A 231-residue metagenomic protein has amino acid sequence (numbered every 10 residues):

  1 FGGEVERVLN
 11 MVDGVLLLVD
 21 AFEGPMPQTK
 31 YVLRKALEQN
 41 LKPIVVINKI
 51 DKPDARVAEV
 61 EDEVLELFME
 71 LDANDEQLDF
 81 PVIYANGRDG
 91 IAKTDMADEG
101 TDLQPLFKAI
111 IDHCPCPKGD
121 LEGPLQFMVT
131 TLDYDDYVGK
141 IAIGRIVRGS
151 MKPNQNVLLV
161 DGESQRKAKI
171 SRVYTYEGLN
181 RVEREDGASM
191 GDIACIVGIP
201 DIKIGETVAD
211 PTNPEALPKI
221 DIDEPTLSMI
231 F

Functional and structural regions predicted by a protein language model:
F1-F231: Structural and coupling elements of P-loop NTPases
